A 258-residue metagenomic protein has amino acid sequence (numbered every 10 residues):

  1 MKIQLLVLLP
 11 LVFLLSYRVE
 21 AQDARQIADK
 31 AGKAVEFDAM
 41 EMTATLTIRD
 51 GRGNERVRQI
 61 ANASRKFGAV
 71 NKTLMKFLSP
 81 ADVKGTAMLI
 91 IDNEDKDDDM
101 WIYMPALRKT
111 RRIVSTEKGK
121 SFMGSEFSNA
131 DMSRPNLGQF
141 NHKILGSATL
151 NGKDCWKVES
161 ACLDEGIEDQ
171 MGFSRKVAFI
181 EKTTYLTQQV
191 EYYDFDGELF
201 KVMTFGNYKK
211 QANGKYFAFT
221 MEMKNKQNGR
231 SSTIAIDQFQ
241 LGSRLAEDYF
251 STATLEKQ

Functional and structural regions predicted by a protein language model:
M1-L6: Positively charged n-region of N-terminal signal peptides that target proteins for export
V7-S16: Bacterial N-terminal signal peptides
Y17-A21: Sec/Tat signal peptide C-region and signal peptidase I cleavage site
Q22, E41, L46-G53, P80-D82 (+7 more regions): Mature-chain termini and adjacent capping regions
D23-A106, T110: N-terminal mature ectodomain segment of secretory-pathway/periplasmic proteins
R25, R56-V57, M132-L145, G197-V202: A short, amphipathic edge element
N62-R65, K143-T149, G206-Y208: Short amphipathic beta-strand and strand-loop transition segments with alternating hydrophobic
L89, D99, Y103, K109-I113 (+2 more regions): Gly/Pro-enriched, hydrophobic low-complexity segments that function as extracytoplasmic propeptides/linkers
